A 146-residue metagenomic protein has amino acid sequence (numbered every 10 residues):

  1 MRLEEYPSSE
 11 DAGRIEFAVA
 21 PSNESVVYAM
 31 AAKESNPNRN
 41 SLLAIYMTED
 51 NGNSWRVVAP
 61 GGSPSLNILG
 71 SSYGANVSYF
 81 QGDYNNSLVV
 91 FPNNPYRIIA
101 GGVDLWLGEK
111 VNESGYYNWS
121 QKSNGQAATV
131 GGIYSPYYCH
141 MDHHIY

Functional and structural regions predicted by a protein language model:
M1-Y146: Extracellular glycan-interacting surfaces
